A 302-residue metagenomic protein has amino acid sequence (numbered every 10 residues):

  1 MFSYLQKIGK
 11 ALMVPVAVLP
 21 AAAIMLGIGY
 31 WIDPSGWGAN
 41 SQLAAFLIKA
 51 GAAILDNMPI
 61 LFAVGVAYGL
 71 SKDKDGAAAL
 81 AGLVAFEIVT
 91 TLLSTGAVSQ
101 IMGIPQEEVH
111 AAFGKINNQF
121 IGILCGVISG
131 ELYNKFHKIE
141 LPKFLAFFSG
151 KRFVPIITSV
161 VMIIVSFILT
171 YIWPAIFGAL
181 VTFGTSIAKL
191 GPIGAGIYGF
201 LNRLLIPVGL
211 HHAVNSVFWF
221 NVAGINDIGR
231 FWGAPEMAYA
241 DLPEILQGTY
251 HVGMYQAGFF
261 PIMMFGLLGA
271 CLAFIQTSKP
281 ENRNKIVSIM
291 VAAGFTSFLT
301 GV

Functional and structural regions predicted by a protein language model:
F2-K143, F147-F148: Early transmembrane hairpin of solute transport permeases
G36, V89-Q100, I157, L190-I197 (+2 more regions): Juxtamembrane membrane-interface segments at transmembrane alpha-helix termini
A53-M58, I116-F120, G150-I156, I187-I197 (+2 more regions): Membrane-interfacial loop-to-helix junctions in multi-pass transporters
M58, L242-V302: Alpha-helical membrane segments and immediately flanking helix-loop junctions that form or couple to the substrate/ion
G96-E107, G196-N202, P235-M237: A cytosolic-side transmembrane-helix exit/cap motif
I128-F144, V160, I168-L180, H212-S216 (+2 more regions): Juxtamembrane interface elements at the cytosolic ends of transmembrane helices in multi-pass membrane proteins
W173-F231: Aromatic-rich transmembrane-lumenal/periplasmic boundary elements in polytopic membrane proteins
N221-M254: Interfacial juxtamembrane loops and adjacent helix segments that form the catalytic/substrate-binding surfaces
